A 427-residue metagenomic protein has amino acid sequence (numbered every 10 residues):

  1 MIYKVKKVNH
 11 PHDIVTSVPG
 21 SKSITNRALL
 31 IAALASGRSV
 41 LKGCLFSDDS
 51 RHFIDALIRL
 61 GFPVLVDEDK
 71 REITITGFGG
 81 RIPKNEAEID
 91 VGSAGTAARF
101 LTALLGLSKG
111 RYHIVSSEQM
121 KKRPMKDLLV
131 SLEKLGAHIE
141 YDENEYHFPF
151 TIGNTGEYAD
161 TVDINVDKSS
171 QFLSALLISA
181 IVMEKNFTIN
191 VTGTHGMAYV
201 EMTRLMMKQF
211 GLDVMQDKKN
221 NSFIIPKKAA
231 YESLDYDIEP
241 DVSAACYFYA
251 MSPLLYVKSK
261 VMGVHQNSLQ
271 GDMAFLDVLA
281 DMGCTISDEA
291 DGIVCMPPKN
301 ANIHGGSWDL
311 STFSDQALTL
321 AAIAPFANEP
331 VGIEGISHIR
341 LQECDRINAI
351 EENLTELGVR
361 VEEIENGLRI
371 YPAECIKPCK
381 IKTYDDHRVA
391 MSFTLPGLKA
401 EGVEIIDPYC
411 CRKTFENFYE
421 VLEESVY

Functional and structural regions predicted by a protein language model:
M1-Y427: Structural preference for solvent-exposed beta-strand-turn elements and adjacent flexible terminal/loop segments within
